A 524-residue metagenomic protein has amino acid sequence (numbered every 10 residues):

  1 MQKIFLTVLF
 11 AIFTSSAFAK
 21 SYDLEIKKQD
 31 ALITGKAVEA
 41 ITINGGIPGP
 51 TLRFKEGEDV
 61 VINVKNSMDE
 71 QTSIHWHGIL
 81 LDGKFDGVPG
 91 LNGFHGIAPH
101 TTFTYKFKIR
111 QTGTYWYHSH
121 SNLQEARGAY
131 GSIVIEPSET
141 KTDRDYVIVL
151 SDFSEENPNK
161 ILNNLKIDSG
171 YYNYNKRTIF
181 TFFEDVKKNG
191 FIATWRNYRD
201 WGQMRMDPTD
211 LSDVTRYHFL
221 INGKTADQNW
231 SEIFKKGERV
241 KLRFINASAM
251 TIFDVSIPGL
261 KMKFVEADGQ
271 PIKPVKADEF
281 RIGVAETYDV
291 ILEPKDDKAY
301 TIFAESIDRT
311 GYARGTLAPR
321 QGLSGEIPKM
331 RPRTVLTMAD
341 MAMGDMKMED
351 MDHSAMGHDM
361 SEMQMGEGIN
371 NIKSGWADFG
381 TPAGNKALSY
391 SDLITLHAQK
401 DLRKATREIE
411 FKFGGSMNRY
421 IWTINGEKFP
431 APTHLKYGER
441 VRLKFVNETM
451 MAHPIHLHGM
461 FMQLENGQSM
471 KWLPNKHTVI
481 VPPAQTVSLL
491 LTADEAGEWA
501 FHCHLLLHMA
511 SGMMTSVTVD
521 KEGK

Functional and structural regions predicted by a protein language model:
I4-F13: Sec-dependent N-terminal signal peptides
F13-A19: Sec/Tat signal peptide C-region and signal peptidase I cleavage site
A19-V284, I291, G322-S354, M363 (+3 more regions): Histidine-centered copper-binding motifs that mark active-site loops of extracellular/periplasmic copper enzymes
S21-Y22, I33-G35, K84-L91, K263-D278 (+7 more regions): Active-site pocket scaffolds in enzymes
M68, S248-A249, D296, T449-M451: Short, acidic/polar linear motifs in exposed loop/turn regions
Y115-S121, A299-I307, W499-C503: Short, aromatic- and glycine-rich surface loops/edge beta-strands on solvent-exposed regions
I245, D289-T301: A conserved active-site cap/scaffold subdomain adjacent to cofactor or substrate pockets
